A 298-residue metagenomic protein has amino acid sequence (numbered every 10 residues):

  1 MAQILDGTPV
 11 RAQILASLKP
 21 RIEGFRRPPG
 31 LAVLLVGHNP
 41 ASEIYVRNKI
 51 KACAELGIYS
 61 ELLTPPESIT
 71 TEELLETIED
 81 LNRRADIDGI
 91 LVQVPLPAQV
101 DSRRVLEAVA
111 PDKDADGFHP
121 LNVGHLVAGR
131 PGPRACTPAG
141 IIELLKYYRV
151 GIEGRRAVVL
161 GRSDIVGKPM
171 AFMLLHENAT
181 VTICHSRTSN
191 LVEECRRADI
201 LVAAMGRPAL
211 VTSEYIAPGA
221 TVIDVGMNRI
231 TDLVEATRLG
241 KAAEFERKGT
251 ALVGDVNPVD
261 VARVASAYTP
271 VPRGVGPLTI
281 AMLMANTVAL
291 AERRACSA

Functional and structural regions predicted by a protein language model:
M1-R27: Positively charged, low-complexity intrinsically disordered leader regions
P28-H38: Short beta-strand segments enriched in small/hydrophobic residues
L35, L91-P95, L160, D224 (+1 more regions): Short beta-strand segments
V36, A41-I50, G132-V225, I230-L239 (+1 more regions): Glycine-rich phosphate/diphosphate-binding loop of Rossmann-like nucleotide-binding domains
C53-E67, V181-I183: Short beta-strand elements in bilobed, periplasmic/extracellular small-molecule ligand-binding domains
E73-A85: Short, well-structured alpha-helical segments in soluble
L91-I152: Anion-binding alpha/beta catalytic cores of soluble intermediary-metabolism enzymes, centered on
S102-V123, G226-S297: Rossmann-fold NAD(P)-binding glycine/threonine-rich loop
